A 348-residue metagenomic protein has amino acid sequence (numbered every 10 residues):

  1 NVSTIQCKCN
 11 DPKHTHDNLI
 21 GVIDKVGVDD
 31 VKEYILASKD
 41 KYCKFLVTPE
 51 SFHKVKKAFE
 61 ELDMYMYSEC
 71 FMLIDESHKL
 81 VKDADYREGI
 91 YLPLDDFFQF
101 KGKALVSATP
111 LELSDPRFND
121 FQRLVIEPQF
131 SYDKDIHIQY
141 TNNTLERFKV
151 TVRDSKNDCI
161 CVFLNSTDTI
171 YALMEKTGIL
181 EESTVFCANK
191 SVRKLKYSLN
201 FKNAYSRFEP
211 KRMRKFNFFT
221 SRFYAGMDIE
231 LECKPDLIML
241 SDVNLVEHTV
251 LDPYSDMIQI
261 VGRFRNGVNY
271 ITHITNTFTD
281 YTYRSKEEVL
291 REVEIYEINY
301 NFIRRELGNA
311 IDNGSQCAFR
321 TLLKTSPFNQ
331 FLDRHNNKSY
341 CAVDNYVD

Functional and structural regions predicted by a protein language model:
N1-G27, P49-S51, L111-S114, S166-D168: Conserved Walker A/P-loop ATP-binding site and its immediately adjacent core in helicase/helicase-like ATPase domains
N1-K8, F45-P49, F148-G178, S183-V185: Conserved strand-helix element at the start of the C-terminal RecA-like helicase core
S38-A58, K211-M227: Conserved two-lobed SF2 helicase motor
T48-F52, A58-G102: SF2 helicase catalytic motif II
A108-D154: Interdomain hinge/linker at the junction between the two RecA-like core domains of SF2 helicases
V185, S191-F219: Conserved helicase ATPase core of P-loop NTP-dependent helicases/translocases
I229-D242: A short beta-strand element within the Helicase C-terminal
N244-N269: Conserved SF2 helicase motif VI
